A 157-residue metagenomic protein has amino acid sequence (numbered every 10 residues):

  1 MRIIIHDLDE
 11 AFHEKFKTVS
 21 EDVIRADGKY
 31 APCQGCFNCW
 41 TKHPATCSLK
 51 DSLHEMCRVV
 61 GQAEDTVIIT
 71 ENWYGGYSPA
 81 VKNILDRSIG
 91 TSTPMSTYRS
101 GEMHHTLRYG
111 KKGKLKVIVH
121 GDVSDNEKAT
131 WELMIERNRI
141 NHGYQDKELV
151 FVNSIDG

Functional and structural regions predicted by a protein language model:
M1-I5, K114-V123: Short hydrophobic beta-strand segments
M1-T93, R139-I140, F151: N-terminal beta1-alpha1-beta2 submodule of the flavodoxin-like/Rossmannoid cofactor-binding fold
Y30, S96-G101, A129-T130: Short amphipathic alpha-helical surface micro-motifs
S52-E55, G101-H105: A generic local structural motif
N72-Y74, G121-N126: Short histidine/acidic/glycine/proline-rich micro-motifs that form metal- and phosphate-coordinating active-site loops
S88-M103, G143-L149: Short, acidic/small-residue loops that bind anionic groups at enzyme active sites
H105-K114: Short, conserved loop/helix-junction motifs that constitute active-site signature segments in enzyme catalytic cores
S124-G157: Glycine-rich phosphate/pyrophosphate-binding loop and the adjoining helix
